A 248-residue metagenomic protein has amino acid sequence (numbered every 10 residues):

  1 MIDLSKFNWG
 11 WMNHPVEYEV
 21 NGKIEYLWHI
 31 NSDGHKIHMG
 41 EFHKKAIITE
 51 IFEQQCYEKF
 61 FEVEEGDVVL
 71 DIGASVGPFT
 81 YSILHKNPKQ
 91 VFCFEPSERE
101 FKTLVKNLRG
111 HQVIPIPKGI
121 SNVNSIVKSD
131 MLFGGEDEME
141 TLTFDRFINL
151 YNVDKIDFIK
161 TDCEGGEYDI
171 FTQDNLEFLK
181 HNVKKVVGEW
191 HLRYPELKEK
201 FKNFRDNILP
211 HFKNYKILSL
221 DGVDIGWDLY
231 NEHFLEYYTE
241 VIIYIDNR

Functional and structural regions predicted by a protein language model:
M1-R248: Phosphate/nucleotide-binding beta-alpha loop and adjacent structural elements of enzyme active sites
